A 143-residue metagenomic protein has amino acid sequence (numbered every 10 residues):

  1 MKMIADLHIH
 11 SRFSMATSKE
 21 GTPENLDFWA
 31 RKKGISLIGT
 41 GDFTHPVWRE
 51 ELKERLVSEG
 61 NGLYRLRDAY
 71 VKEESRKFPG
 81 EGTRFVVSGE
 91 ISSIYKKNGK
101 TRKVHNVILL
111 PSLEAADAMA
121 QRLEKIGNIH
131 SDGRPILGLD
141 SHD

Functional and structural regions predicted by a protein language model:
K2, E50-D143: Extended substrate/RNA-proximal surfaces in nucleic-acid metabolism proteins
M3-A5, W29: Membrane-cytosol interface segments of multi-pass membrane proteins, especially ER/Golgi lipid-handling enzymes
A5-L7, I38-D42, V86-S88: Active-site neighborhood of phospho(di)ester-bond hydrolases with catalytic His/Asp-centered motifs
H8-R12: Histidine-centered divalent metal-coordination motifs
M15-K19, G138-S141: Phosphate/oxyanion-binding active-site loops and adjacent basic polyanion-contact surfaces
M15-S18, R49-K53: Histidine/acidic-residue-rich catalytic or RNA/ligand-binding cores of hydrolases and nuclease-related proteins
A16-A30: Short, acidic/polar
F28-R49: Divalent metal-dependent hydrolysis catalytic cores, especially in the metallo-beta-lactamase
